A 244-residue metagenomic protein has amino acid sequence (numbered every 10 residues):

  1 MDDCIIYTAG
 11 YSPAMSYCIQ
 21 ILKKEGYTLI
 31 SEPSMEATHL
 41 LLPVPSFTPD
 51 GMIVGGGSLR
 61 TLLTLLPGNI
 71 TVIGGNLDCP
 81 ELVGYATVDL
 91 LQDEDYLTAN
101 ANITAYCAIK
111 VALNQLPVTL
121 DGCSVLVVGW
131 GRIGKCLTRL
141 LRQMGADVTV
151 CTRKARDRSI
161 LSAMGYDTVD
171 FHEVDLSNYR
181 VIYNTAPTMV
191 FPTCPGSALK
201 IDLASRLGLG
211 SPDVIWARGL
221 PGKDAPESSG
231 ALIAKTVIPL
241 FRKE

Functional and structural regions predicted by a protein language model:
D2-I6, N69, D121-S124, S197: Phosphate-coordination loops involved in phosphoryl transfer and adenosine-cofactor binding
Y7-L22, T119-R142: Glycine-rich adenosine-cofactor-binding loop
A9, T28-P33, M144-M164: NAD(P)-binding Rossmann-fold cofactor-contacting core
P13, A155-R156, S205-L207: Helix N-cap at the beta1-alpha1 junction of Rossmann-like dinucleotide-binding domains, i.e., the first residues
L22-A37, R60-T61, D167-E173: A short, well-structured beta->alpha microelement
L41-D121: Glycine/serine-rich phosphate-binding loop and adjoining beta1-alpha1 elements at the start of nucleotide-handling
P45-M52, S58-N69, L161-E227: Rossmann-like adenosine-cofactor binding region
A86-G122, L209-E244: Adenosine-phosphate binding glycine-rich loop
